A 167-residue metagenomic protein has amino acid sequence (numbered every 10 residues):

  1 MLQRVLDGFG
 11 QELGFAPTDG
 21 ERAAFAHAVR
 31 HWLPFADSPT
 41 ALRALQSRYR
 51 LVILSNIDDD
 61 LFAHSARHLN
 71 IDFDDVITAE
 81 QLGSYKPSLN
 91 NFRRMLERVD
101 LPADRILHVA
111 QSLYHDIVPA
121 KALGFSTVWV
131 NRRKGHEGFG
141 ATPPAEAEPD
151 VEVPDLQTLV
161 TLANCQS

Functional and structural regions predicted by a protein language model:
M1-A23: A metal-dependent, Asp-based hydrolase signature
A16, A26, R43, V52-S167: Asp-based, Mg2+/Mn2+-dependent phosphohydrolase catalytic module
A23-H31: Surface-exposed cleft-lining segments at the edges of enzyme active sites
P34: Active-site metal-binding core of divalent-cation-utilizing nuclease and nuclease-like domains
D37-R48: Catalytic-core regions built around general acid/base machinery
